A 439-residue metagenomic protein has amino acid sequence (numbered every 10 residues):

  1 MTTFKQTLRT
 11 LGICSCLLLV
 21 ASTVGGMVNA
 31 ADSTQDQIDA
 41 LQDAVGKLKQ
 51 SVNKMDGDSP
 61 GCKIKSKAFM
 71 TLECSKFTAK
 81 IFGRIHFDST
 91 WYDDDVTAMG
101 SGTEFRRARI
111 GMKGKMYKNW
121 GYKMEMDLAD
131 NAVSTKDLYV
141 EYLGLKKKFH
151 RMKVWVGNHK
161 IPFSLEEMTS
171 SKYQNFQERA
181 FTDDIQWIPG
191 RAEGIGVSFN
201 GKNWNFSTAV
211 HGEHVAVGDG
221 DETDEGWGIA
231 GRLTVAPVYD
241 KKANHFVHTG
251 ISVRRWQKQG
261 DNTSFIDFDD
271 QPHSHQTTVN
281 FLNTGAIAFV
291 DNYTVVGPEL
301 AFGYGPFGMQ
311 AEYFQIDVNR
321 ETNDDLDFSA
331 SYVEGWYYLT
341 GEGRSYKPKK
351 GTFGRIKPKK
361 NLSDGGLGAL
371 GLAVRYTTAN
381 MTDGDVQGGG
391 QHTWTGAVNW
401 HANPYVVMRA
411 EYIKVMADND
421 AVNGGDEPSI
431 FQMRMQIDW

Functional and structural regions predicted by a protein language model:
T2-S15: Bacterial N-terminal signal peptides that target proteins for export
C16-V24: Hydrophobic core
V24-A30: Sec/Tat signal peptide C-region and signal peptidase I cleavage site
D32-Q35, D95-A98, Y142, H245 (+2 more regions): Outer-membrane beta-barrel pore domains
T34-A68: Amphipathic alpha-helical oligomerization/assembly segments
K63-K65, V133, I188-G190, D291-Y293 (+1 more regions): Short solvent-exposed loop/turn micro-motifs enriched in small/polar/acidic residues
K67-Q259, F328-D364, G371-A373, T377-G384: Outer membrane beta-barrel
